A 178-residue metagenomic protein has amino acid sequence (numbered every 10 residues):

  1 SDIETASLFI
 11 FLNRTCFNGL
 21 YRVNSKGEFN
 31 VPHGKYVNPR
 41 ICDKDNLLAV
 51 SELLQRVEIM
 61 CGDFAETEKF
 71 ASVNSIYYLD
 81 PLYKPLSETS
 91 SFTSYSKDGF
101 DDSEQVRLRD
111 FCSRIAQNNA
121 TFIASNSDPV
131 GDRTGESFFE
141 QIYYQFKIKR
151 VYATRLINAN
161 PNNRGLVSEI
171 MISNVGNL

Functional and structural regions predicted by a protein language model:
S1-Y78, L82-T93, R107: SAM-dependent nucleic-acid methyltransferase catalytic core
I10, F122, I172: A residue-level signal for conserved active-site and pocket-lining positions in enzyme catalytic cores
L47-V50, E66-E68, F111-C112, F138-F139 (+1 more regions): Short, flexible, glycine/charge-rich loop motifs used to bind or transfer phosphoryl groups or to couple energy/partner
E88-T89, R133-T134, N160: Short glycine-/acidic-enriched loop or helix-start segments at secondary-structure transitions that form or flank
E104-T154: Conserved Class I SAM-dependent methyltransferase catalytic core
I142-L178: Class I S-adenosyl-L-methionine
